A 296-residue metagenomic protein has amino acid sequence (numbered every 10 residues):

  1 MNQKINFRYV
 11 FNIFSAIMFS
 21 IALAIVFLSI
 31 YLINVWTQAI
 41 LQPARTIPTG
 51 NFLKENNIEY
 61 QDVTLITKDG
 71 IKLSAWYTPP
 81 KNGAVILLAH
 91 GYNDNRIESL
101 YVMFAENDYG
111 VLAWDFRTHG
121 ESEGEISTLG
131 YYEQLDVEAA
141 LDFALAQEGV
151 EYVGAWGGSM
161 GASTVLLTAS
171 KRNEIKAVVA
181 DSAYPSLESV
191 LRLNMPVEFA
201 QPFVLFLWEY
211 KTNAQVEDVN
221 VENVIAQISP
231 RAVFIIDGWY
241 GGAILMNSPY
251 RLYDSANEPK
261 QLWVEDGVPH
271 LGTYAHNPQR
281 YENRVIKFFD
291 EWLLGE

Functional and structural regions predicted by a protein language model:
F11-I66: An N-terminal hydrophobic leader/cap segment in hydrolases
K68, L73-F143: Membrane-embedded segments
E148-S159: Alpha/beta-hydrolase fold nucleophile elbow
G157-L167: Glycine-rich nucleophile elbow surrounding the catalytic serine of serine-hydrolase chemistry
L167-E217, N223-A226: Hydrolase active-site cap/lid region
I228-S229, F234-D237: Short beta-strand/loop motif that positions the catalytic acidic residue of the alpha/beta-hydrolase fold
G242-S248: Conserved alpha/beta-hydrolase "acid-adjacent" motif
V268-Q279: Catalytic histidine-centered segment of alpha/beta-hydrolase-like enzymes
